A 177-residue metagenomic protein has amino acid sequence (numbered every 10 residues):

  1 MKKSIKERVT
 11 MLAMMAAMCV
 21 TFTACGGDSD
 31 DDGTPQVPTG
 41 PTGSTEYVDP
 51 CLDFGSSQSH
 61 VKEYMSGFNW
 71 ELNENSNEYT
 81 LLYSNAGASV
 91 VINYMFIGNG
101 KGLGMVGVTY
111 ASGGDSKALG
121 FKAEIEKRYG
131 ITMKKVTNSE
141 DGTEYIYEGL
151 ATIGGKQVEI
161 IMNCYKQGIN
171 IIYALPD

Functional and structural regions predicted by a protein language model:
K2-L12: Bacterial N-terminal signal peptides that target proteins for export
V20-A24: C-terminal motif of bacterial Sec signal peptides marking the signal peptidase cleavage site
G26-S29: Bacterial signal peptide processing site
D32-F54: N-terminal low-complexity, Pro/Thr/Ser-rich intrinsically disordered segments that act as propeptides or flexible
D32-P38, N69-G120, E140-D177: Amphipathic N-proximal alpha-helical interface segments
L52-E71, S116-K134: Amphipathic alpha-helical segments
V136-N138: Solvent-exposed serine/threonine-rich low-complexity stretches and specific carbohydrate-binding patches
